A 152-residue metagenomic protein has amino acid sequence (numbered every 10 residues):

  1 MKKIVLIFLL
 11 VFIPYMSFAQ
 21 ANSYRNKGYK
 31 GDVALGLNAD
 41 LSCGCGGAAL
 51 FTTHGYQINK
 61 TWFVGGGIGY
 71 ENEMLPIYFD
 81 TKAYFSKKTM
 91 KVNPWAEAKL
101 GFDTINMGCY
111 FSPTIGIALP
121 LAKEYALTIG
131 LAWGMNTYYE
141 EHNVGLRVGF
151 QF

Functional and structural regions predicted by a protein language model:
M1-R25, F152: Bacterial Sec-dependent N-terminal signal peptides
K2, F8, M74-F79, V144: Conserved long hydrophobic alpha-helices within structured protein cores
A19-I58, V64-G65, Q151: Short glycine/proline- and aromatic-enriched beta-strand/turn motifs that initiate or cap beta-hairpins
Y24-G28, C43-G47, N72-P76, N106-Y110 (+1 more regions): Transmembrane beta-barrel outer-membrane domains
N38, L100-F102, W133-M135: Extracellular loop and loop/strand-boundary signature of outer-membrane beta-barrel proteins
T53-I129: Gram-negative (and chloroplast) outer-membrane scaffold detector with strong preference for beta-barrel transmembrane
T81, E140-F152: Outer-membrane beta-barrel "beta-signal"
I117-L119, G134-Y138: Membrane-helix boundary connector in multi-pass membrane proteins
